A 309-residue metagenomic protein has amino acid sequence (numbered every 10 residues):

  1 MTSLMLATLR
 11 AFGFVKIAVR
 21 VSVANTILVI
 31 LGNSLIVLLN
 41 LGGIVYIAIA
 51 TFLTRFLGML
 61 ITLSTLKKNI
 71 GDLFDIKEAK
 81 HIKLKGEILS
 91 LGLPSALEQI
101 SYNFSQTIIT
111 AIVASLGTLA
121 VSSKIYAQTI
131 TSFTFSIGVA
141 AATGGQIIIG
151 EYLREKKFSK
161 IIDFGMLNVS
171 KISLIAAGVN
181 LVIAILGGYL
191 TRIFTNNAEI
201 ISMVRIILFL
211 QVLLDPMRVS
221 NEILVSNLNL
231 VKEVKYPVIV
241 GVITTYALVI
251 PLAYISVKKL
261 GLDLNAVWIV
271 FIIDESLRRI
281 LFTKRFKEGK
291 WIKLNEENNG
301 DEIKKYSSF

Functional and structural regions predicted by a protein language model:
M1-M5, A198-N221: Alpha-helical transmembrane segments of multi-pass membrane proteins
T2-G13, I17, V121-G187, V219-V240: Small-residue-rich hydrophobic transmembrane alpha-helices
F12-K16, T26-L60, G187, S202 (+4 more regions): Membrane-interface helix-loop junctions in multi-pass transport and translocation proteins
K16-V23, I61-S64, K80-I108, I112-V113 (+6 more regions): Hydrophobic faces of transmembrane alpha-helices in multi-pass small-molecule transporters and flippases across diverse
L35-L41, I100-F133, E151-Y152, Y189-A198 (+1 more regions): Helix-terminus/linker motif at the lipid-water interface of multi-pass membrane proteins
I44-T51, L60-Y102, K290-F309: Interhelical loop/hinge segments that connect adjacent transmembrane helices in multipass membrane
I44-V45, I49, L84-L91, S95 (+5 more regions): Interfacial/gating helices of multi-pass transporter permease domains
G178-I201, R205: Short membrane-interface helical motifs at transmembrane helix boundaries in multi-pass membrane transporters
